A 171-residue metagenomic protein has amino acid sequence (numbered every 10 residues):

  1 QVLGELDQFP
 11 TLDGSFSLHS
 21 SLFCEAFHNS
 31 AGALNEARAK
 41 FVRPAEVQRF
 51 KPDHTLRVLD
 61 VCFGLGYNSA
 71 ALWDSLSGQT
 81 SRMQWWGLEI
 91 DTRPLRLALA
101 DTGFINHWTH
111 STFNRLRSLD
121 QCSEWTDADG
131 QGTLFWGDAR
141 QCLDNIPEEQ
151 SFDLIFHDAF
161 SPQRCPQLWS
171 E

Functional and structural regions predicted by a protein language model:
Q1-L56, W73-I105, G130: Rossmann-like AdoMet
V47-K51, R115-Q121, C165: Short C-terminal domain-edge/linker segments immediately following a structured domain
H54-T55, T112, D153: S-adenosylmethionine-dependent methyltransferases
L59: Short beta-strand immediately N-terminal to the catalytic nucleophile in serine-hydrolase-like folds
C62: Conserved glycine-centered beta->alpha loop in an early N-terminal alpha/beta scaffold
L65-A70: Glycine-rich SAM-binding Motif I of class I
L97-I146: S-adenosyl-L-methionine
Q131-E171: Active-site segment flanking the S-adenosylmethionine/decSAM binding pocket in AdoMet-dependent transferases
